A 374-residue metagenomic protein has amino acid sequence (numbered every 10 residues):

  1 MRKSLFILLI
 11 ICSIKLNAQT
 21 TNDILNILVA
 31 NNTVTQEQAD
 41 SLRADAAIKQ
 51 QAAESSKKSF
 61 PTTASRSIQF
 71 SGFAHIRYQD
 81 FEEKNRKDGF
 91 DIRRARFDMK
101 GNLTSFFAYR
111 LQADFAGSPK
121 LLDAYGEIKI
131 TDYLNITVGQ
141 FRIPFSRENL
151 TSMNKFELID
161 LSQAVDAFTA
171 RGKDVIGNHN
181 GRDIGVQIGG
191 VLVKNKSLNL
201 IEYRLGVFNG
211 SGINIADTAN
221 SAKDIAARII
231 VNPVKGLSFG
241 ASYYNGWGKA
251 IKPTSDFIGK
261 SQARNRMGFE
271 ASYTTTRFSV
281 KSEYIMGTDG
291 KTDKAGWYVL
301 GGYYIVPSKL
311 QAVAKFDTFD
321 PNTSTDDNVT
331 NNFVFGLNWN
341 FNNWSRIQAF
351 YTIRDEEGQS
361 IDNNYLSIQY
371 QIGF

Functional and structural regions predicted by a protein language model:
S4-C12: Sec-dependent N-terminal signal peptides
A18-H75: N-terminal periplasmic/intermembrane-space "pro-region" immediately following the signal or transit peptide
T35, Y133-T137, R266: Short helix C-cap/helix-to-loop transition motifs enriched in small/turn-promoting residues
F60-G210, A219-I225, I230-F239, Y298-Y303 (+2 more regions): Outer membrane beta-barrel
E82-N85, T104, R110, Y125-K129 (+4 more regions): Outer-membrane beta-barrel pore domains
N180, S197, D217-S221, G259-R266 (+1 more regions): Short, contiguous, pocket-lining structural segments that sit at or immediately flank catalytic/ligand-binding sites
G206-A216, A250-S255: Active-site-proximal beta-alpha loop/turn segments in soluble metabolic enzymes
